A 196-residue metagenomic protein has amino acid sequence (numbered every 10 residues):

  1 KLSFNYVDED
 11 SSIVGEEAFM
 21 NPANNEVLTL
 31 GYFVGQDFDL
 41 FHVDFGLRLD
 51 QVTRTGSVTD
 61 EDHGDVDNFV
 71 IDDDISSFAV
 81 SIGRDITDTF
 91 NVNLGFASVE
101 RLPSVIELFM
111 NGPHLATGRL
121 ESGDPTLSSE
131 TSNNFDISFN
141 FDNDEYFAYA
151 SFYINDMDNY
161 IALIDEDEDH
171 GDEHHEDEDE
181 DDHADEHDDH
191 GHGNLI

Functional and structural regions predicted by a protein language model:
K1-D85, N91-N93, A97, F141-D142 (+1 more regions): Face-selective signature of the C-terminal outer-membrane beta-barrel domain
E9, D50, E107, E130 (+1 more regions): Acidic-residue sensor for enzyme active/binding pockets
S11-F19, T55-G64, I106-N111, G118-L120 (+1 more regions): Outer-membrane beta-barrel translocator domains and adjoining extracellular loop/strand segments of Gram-negative
V27, V99, M110, S132: ATP/adenylate-binding site constellation spanning eukaryotic-like Ser/Thr protein kinases, ABC-transporter
D37, R101, V105, G123 (+1 more regions): Glycine-rich, flexible loop/turn motifs
S122-S128, N134, F141, F147-I196: Outer membrane beta-barrel strand-and-loop segments of large Gram-negative receptors, especially TonB-dependent
